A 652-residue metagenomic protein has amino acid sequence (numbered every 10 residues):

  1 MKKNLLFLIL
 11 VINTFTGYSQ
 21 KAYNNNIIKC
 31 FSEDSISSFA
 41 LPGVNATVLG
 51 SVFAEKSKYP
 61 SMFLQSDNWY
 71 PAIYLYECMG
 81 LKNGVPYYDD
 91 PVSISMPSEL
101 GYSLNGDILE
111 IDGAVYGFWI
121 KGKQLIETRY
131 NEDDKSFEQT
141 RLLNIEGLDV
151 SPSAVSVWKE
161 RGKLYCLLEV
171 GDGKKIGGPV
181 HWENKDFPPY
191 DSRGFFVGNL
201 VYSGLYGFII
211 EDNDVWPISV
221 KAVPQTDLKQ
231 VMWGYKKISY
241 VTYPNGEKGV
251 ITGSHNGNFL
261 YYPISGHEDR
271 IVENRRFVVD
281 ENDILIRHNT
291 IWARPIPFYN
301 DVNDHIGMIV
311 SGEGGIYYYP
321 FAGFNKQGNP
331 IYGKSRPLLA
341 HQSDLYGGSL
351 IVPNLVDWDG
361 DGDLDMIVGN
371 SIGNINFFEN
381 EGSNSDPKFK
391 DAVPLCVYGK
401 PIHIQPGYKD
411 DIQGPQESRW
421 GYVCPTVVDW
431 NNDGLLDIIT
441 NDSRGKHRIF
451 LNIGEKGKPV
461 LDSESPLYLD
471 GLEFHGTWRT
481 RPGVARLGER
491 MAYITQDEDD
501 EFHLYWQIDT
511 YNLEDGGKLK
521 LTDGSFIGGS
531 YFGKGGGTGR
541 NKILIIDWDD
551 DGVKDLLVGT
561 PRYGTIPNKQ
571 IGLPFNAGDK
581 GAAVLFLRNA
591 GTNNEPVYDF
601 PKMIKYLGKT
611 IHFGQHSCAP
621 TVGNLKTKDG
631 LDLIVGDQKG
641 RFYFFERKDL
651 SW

Functional and structural regions predicted by a protein language model:
M1-A22: Bacterial Sec-dependent N-terminal signal peptides
Q20-W652: Beta-propeller-forming repeat regions
